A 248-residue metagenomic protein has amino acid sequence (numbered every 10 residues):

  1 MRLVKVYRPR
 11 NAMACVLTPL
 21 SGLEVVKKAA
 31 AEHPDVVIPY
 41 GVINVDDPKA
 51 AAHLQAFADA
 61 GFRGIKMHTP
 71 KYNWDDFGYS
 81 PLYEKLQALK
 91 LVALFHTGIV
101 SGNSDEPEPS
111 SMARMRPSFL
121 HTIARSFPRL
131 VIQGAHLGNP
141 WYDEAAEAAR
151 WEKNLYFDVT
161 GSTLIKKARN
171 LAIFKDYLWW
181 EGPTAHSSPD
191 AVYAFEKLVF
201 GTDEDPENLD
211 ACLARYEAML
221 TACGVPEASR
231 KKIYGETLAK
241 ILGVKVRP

Functional and structural regions predicted by a protein language model:
M1-K5, L23-A30, A51-Q55, Y79 (+5 more regions): Generic structural signal for well-ordered alpha-helices, preferentially at hydrophobic/aromatic core positions
M1-P9, M13, Q55, A185-V199 (+1 more regions): Mid-to-C-terminal alpha-helical segments outside catalytic/metal-binding sites
Y7, F57, I65, L86 (+5 more regions): Conserved, mostly hydrophobic/aromatic
M13, S21-R114: Active-site gating/metal-coordination segments in enzymes
L20-G22, N44-D46, P70-Y72, I99-V100 (+4 more regions): Short, solvent-exposed loop/turn segments at secondary-structure junctions
G22-V26, A50-A51, W141-A145, K167 (+1 more regions): Short, well-ordered alpha-helical microsegments
A52-D59, L171-K175, K245-P248: Short, surface-exposed amphipathic charged segments that create phosphate/polyanion-binding patches used for binding
G64, F77-V199: Catalytic pocket-lining loop regions of alpha/beta-barrel enzymes, especially the amidohydrolase/enolase/GH5 lineages
